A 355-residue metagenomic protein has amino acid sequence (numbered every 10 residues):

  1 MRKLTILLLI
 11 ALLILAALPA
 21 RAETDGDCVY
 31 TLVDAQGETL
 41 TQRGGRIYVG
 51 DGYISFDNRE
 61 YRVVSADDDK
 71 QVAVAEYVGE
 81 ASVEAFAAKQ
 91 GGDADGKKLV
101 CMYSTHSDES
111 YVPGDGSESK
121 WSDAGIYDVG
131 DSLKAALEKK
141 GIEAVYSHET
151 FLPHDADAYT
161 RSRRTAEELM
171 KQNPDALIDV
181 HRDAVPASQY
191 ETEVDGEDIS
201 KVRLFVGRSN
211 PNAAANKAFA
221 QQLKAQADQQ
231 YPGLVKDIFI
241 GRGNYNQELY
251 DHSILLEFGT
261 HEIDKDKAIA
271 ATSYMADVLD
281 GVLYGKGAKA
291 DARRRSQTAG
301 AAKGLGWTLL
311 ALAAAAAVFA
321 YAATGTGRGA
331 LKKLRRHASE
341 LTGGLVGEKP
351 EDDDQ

Functional and structural regions predicted by a protein language model:
L8-A16: Bacterial N-terminal signal peptides
A17-T24: Sec-dependent signal peptide cleavage junction
V29-Q42: Short, structured beta-strand/loop micro-motifs enriched in basic residues and often containing a Trp
R43-T105, S110-P113: Non-catalytic propeptide/linker segments at domain boundaries
D115-Q189: Catalytic-core regions of hydrolytic enzymes
T165-L169, D175-I254, E262: Membrane-proximal low-complexity regions enriched in glycine and acidic/polar residues
D237-R293: Active-site-adjacent mobile loop/cap segments within catalytic or ligand-binding domains
A292-Q355: C-terminal single-pass membrane-anchor helix
